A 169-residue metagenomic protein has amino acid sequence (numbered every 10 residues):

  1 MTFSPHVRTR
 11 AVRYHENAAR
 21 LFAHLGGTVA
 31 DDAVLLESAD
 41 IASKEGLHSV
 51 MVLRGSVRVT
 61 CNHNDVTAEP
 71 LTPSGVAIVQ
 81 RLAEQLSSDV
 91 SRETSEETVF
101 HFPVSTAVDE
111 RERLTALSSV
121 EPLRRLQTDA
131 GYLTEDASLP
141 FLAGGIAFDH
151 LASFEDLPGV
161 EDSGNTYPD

Functional and structural regions predicted by a protein language model:
M1-D169: Signature of the chorismate-utilizing enzyme
